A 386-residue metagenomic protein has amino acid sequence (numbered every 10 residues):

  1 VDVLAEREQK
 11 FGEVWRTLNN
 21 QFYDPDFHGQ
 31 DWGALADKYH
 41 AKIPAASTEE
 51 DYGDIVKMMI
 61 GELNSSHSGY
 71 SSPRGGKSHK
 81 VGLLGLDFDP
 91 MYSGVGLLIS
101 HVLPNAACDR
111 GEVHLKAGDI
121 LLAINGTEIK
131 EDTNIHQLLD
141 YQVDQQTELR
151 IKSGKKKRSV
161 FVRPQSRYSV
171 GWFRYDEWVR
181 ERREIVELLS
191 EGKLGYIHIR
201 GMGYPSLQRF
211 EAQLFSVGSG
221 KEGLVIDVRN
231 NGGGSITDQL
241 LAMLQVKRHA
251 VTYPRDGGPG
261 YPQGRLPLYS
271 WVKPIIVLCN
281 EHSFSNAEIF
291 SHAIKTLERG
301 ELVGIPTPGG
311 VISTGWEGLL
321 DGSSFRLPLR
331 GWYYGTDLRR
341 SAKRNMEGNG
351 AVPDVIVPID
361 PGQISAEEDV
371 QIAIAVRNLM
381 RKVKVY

Functional and structural regions predicted by a protein language model:
V1-G69, G331, T336-L338, G350 (+1 more regions): Sequence signature of WD/YWTD-type beta-propeller architectures
L4, T17-Y23, F27, S100 (+5 more regions): Cleft-lining beta-strand/loop regions that shape enzyme active-site pockets
V14, M59, I197, K343 (+1 more regions): A residue-level signal for conserved active-site and pocket-lining positions in enzyme catalytic cores
G29-W32, K42-L97, K157-E181, V376-R377 (+1 more regions): Extended, small/polar residue-biased N-terminal targeting/export presequences and adjacent propeptide/linker tracts
H79-D132, Y204, R330: PDZ/PDZ-like domain segments forming the peptide/carboxylate-binding groove, activating on the N-terminal beta-strands
V162-S169, R330-Y333, P353: A short, sequence-level motif marking secondary-structure junctions
P254-P259, F325-A342, M346: Short, basic, helix/turn surface patches
M346, V357-I359: C-terminal soluble interaction/assembly domains
